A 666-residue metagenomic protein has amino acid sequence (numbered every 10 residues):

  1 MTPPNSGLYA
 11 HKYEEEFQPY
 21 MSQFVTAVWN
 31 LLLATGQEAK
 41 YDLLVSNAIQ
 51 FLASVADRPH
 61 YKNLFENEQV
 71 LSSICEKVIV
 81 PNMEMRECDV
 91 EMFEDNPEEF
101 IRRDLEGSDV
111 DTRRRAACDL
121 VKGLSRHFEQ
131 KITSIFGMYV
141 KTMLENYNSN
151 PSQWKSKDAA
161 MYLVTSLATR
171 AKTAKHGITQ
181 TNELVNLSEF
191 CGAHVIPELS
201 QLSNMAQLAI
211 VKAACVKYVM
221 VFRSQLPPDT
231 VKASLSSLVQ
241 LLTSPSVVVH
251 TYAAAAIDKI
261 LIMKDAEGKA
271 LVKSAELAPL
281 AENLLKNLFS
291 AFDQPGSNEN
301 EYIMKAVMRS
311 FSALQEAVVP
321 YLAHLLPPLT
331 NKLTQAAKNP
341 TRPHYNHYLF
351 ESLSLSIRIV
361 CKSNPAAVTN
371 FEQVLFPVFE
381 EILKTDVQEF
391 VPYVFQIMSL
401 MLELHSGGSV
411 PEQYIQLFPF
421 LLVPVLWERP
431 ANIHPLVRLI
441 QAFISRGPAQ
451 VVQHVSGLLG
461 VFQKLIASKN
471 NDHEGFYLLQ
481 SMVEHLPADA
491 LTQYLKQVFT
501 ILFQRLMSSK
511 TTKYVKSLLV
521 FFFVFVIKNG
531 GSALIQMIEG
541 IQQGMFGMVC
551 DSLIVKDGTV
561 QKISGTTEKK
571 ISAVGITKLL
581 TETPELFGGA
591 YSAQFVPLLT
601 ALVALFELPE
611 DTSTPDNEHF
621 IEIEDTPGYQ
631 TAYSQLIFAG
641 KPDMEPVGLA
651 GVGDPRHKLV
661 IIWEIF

Functional and structural regions predicted by a protein language model:
M1-F666: Karyopherin-beta/Importin-beta family HEAT-repeat alpha-solenoid scaffold
